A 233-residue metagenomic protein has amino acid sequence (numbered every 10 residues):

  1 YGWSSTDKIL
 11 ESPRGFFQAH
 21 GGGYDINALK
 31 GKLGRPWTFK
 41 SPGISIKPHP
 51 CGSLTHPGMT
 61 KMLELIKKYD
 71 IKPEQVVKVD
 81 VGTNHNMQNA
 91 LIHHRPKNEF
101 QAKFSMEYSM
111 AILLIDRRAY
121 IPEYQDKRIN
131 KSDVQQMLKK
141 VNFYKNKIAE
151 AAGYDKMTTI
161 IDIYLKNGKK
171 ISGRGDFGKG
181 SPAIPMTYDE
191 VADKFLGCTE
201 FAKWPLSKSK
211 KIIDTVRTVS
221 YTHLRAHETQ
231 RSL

Functional and structural regions predicted by a protein language model:
Y1-R225: Terminal-appendage/accessory-domain detector
H223-L233: Single conserved hydrophobic/aromatic residue that forms the stacking wall/gate of nucleotide- or nucleobase-binding
